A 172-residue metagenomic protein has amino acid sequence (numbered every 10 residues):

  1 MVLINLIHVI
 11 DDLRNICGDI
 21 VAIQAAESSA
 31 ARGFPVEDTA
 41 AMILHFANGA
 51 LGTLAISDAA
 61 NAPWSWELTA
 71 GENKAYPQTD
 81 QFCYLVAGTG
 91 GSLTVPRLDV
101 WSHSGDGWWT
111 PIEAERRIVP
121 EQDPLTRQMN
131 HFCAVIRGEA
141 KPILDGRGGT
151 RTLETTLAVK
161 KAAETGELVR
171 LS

Functional and structural regions predicted by a protein language model:
M1, R116-P120, G138-P142: Active-site rim elements
L3-S29, L44-A50, A162: Oxidoreductase and adenylate-handling cofactor-binding alpha/beta cores
I4, R127, L144: Residue-level signal for the nucleotide or nucleotide-sugar donor/cofactor binding architecture
H8-D12, F82, Q128-H131: Hydrophobic alpha-helical segments typical of transmembrane helices and their membrane-interface/capping positions
I23-A26, A55, S172: Solvent-exposed beta-strand sheet faces enriched in polar/charged residues
R32-E37, A47-R127: NAD(P)-dinucleotide binding in Rossmann-like oxidoreductases
A47, V95-P96, H131-S172: C-terminal helix-rich "cap/oligomerization" subdomain common to oxidoreductases
